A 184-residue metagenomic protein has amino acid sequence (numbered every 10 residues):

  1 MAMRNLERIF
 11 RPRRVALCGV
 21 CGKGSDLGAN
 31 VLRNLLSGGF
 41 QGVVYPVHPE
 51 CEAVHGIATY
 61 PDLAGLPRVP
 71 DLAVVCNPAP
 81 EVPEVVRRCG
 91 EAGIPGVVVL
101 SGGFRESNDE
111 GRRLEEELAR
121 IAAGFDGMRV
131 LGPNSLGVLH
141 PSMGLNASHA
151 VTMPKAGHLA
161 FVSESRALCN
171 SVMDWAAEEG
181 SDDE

Functional and structural regions predicted by a protein language model:
M1-E184: Catalytic-core regions of core metabolic enzymes, especially those transforming organic acids/acyl-group intermediates
